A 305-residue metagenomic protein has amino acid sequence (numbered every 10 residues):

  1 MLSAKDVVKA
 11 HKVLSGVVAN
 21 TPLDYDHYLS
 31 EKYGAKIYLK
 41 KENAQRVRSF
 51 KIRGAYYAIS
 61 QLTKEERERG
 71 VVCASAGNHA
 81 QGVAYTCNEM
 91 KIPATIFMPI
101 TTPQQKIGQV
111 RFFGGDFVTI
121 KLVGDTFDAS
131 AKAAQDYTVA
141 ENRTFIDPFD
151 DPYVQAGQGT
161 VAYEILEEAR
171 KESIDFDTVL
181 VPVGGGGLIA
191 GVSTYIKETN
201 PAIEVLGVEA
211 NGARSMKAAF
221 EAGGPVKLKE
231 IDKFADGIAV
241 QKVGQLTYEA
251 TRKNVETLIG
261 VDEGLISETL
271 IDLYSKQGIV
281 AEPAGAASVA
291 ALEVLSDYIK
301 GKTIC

Functional and structural regions predicted by a protein language model:
M1-C305: PLP-dependent amino-acid enzyme catalytic core
